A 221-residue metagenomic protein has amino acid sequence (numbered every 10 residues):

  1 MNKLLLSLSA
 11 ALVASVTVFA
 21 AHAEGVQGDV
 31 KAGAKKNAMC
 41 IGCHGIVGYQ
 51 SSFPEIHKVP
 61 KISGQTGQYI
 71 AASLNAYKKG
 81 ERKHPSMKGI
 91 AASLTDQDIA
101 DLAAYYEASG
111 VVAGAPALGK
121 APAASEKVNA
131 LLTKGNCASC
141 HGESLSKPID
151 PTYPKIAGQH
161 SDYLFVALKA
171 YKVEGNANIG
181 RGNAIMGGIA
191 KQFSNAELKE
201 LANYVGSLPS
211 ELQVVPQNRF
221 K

Functional and structural regions predicted by a protein language model:
M1-A23: Gram-negative bacterial Sec-dependent N-terminal signal peptides
E24, I46, I90, E143 (+3 more regions): Residue-level hotspots at or immediately adjacent to binding/recognition sites across diverse folds
G25-Q50, G119-L145, Q159-H160, Q217-K221: Sequence/structural segment immediately N-terminal to covalent heme-attachment motifs in c-type and related
V30, V47-Y77, K88-S93, G142-V173 (+1 more regions): Gly/Gly-Pro-rich "capping" loops immediately C-terminal to redox-active cysteine motifs in periplasmic/lumenal
K35-I41, Y49-Q50, T66-Y69, A76 (+4 more regions): His/Met- and acidic-residue-enriched segments that coordinate or traffic transition-metal cofactors and support
V47-P54, G80-K83, A108-E126, A138 (+3 more regions): Inter-heme linker and motif-flanking segments adjacent to c-type heme-binding CXXCH motifs in c-type cytochromes
I56-V59, G67-G114, G119-A121: Extracytoplasmic c-type cytochrome modules immediately beyond a signal peptide or single-pass transmembrane anchor
A92-A115, I189-Q217: C-terminal capping alpha-helices of c-type cytochrome domains
